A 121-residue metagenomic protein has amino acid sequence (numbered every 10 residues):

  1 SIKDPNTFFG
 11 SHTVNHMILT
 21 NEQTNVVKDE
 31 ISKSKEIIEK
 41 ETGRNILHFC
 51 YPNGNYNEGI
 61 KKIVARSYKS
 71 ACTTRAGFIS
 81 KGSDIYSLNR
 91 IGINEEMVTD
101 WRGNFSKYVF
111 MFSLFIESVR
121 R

Functional and structural regions predicted by a protein language model:
D4-N6, V14-M17, N21-R121: C-terminal active-site subregion of NodB/CE4 polysaccharide deacetylases
